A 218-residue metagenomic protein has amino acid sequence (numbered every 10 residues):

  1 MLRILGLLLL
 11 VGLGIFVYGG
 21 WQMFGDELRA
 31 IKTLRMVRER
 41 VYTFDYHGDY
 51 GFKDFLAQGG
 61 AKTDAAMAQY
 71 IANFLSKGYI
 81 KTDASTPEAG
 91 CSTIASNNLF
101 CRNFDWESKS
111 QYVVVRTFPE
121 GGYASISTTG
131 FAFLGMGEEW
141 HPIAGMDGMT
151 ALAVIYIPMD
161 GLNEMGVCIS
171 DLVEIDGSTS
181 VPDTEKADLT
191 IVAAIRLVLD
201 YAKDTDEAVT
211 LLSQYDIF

Functional and structural regions predicted by a protein language model:
M1-R3: N-terminal hydrophobic targeting signals that begin at the initiator methionine
L5-G6, V11-D206, I217-F218: N-terminal mature-domain region immediately after signal-peptide cleavage in secreted/organellar precursors
V209-Q214: Short, surface-exposed recognition loops or helix-turn segments adjacent to catalytic cores
